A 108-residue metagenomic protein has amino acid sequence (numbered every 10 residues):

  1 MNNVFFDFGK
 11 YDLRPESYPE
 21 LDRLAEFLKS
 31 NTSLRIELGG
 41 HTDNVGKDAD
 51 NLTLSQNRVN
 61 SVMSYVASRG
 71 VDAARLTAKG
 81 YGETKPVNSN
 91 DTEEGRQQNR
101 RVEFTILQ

Functional and structural regions predicted by a protein language model:
M1-V4: Short, basic/glycine-rich phosphate-binding loops at helix/coil junctions that contact nucleotide phosphates
Y11-Y18, N31, E37-Q108: Periplasmic OmpA-like peptidoglycan-binding domain that tethers envelope proteins to the cell wall
D22-L28: Short amphipathic alpha-helices and their capping/turn segments at secondary-structure boundaries
